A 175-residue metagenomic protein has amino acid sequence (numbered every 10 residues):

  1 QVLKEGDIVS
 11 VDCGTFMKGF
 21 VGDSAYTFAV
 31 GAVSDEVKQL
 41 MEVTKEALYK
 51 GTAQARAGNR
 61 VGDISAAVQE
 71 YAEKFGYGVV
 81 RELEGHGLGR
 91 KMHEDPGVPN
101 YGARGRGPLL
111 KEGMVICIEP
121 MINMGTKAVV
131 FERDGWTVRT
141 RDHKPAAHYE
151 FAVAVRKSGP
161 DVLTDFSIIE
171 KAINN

Functional and structural regions predicted by a protein language model:
Q1-N175: Active-site neighborhoods and metal-handling regions in enzymes and metal-associated proteins
